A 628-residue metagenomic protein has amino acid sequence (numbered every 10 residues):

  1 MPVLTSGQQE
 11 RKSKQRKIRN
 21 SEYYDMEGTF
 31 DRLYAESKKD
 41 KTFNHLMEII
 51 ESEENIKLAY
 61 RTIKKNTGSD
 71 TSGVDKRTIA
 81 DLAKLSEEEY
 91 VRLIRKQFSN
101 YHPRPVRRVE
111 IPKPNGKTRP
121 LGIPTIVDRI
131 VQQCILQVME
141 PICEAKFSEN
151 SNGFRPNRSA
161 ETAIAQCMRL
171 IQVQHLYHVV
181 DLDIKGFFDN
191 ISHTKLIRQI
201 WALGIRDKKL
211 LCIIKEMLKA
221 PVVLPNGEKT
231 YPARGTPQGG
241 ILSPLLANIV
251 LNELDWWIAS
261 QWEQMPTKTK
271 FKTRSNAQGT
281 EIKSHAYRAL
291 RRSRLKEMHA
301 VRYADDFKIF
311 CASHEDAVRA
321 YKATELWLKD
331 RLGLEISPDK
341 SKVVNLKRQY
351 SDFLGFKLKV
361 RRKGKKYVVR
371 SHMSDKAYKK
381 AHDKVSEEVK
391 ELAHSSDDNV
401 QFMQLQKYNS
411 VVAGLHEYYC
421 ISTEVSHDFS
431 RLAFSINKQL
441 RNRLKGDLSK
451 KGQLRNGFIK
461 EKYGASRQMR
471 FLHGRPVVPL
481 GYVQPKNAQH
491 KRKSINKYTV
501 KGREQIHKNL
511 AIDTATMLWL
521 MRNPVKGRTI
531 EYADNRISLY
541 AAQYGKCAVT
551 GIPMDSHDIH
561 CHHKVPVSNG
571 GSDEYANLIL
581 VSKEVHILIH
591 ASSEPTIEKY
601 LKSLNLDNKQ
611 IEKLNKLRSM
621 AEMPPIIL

Functional and structural regions predicted by a protein language model:
M1-E88: Non-catalytic, polymerase-adjacent accessory regions of viral genome-replication enzymes
Y90, F98, P105, K146-N150 (+4 more regions): Conserved polymerase palm-domain catalytic core
D183, G551-K583, A591-Y600: Histidine-centered nuclease catalytic patch
K219, P225-E228, L332-D397, S410-A413: A conserved non-catalytic segment of reverse transcriptases and RNA-directed RNA polymerases corresponding to the late
A393, V400-Y463: Non-catalytic, peripheral interaction segments enriched in hydrophobic/basic residues
L432-S435, L444-G527: Extended C-terminal regions of large enzymes
T529-H560, S582-E584: Short cysteine-rich loop/turn motifs with clustered Cys
S568-A576, L588-L628: Polybasic, low-complexity binding patches
